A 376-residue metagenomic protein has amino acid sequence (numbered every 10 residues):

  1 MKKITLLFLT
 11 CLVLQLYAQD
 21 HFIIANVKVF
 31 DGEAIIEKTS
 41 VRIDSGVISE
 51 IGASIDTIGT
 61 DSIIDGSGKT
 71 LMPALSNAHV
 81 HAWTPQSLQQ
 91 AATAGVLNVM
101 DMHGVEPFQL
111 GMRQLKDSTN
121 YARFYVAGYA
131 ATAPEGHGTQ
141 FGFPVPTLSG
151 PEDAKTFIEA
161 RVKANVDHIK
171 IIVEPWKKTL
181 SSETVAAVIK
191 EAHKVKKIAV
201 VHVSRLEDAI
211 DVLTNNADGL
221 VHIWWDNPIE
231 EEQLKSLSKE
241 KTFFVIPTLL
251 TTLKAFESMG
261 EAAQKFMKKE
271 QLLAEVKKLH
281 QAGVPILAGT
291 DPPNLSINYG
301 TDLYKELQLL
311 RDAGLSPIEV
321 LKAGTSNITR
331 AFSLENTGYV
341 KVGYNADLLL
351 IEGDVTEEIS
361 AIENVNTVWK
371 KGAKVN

Functional and structural regions predicted by a protein language model:
M1-D20: Bacterial Sec-dependent N-terminal signal peptides
F22-A25, T57-Q89, T93, L97: Replace "His-x-His-based motif
V27, G324, V342-N376: C-terminal cap of metal-dependent C-N hydrolases
V27, G46, G68, H79 (+14 more regions): Divalent metal-coordination and catalytic microenvironments
D31-M72: Histidine-rich, glycine-flanked metal-binding segment
G66, T70-L71, L88-A199, E232-L234 (+1 more regions): Divalent-metal coordination cores built from histidine and acidic residues
L213-L220, K239-F244, G283-V284: Glycine-enriched alpha-helix->loop->beta-strand junction motifs that scaffold or abut catalytic
K269-I351: His/Asp/Glu-enriched, well-ordered alpha-helical/loop segment that forms or immediately abuts the divalent-metal
